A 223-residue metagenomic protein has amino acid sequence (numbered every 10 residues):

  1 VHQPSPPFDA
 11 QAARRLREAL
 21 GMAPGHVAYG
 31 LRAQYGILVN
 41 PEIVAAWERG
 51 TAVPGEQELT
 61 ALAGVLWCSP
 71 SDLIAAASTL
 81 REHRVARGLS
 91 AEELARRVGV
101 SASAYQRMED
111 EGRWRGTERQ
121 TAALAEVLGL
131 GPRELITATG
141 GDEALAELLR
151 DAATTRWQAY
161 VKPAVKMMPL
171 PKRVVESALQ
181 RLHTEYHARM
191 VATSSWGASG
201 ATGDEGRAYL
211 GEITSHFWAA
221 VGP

Functional and structural regions predicted by a protein language model:
V1-P6, G21: Long, acidic/serine-threonine-rich intrinsically disordered regions with weak helical/coil propensity that act as
A10-Q34, S78-R97: Short basic helix-loop element that most often maps to the first helix and adjoining turn of HTH DNA-binding modules
A23, Q34, N40-I43, G55 (+4 more regions): Short coil turns linking two alpha-helices in DNA-binding domains
R32-V53, G99-R115: Recognition helix of helix-turn-helix/homeodomain-like DNA-binding domains that insert into the DNA major groove
G55-D72, R119-L135: DNA major-groove recognition helix of helix-turn-helix/homeodomain DNA-binding modules
I74-R96, T137-M168: Short, charged recognition helix plus adjacent turn of helix-turn-helix-like nucleic-acid-binding domains
L80-A138: Conserved small-residue-rich
A153-P223: Charged, low-complexity intrinsically disordered regulatory/assembly segments
